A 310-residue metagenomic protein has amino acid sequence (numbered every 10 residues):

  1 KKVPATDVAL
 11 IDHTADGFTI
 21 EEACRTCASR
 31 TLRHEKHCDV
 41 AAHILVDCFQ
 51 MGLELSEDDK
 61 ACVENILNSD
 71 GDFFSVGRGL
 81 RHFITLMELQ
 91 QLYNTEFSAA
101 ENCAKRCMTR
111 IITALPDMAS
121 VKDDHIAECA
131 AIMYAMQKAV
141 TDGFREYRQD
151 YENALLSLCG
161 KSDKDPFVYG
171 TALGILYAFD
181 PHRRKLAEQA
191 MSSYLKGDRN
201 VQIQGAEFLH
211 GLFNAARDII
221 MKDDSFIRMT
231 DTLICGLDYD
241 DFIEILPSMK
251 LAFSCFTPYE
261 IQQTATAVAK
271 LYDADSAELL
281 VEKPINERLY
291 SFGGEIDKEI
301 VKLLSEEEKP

Functional and structural regions predicted by a protein language model:
K1-P310: Extended repeat-based interaction scaffolds and adjacent low-complexity, acidic/S/T/P-biased segments that form broad
